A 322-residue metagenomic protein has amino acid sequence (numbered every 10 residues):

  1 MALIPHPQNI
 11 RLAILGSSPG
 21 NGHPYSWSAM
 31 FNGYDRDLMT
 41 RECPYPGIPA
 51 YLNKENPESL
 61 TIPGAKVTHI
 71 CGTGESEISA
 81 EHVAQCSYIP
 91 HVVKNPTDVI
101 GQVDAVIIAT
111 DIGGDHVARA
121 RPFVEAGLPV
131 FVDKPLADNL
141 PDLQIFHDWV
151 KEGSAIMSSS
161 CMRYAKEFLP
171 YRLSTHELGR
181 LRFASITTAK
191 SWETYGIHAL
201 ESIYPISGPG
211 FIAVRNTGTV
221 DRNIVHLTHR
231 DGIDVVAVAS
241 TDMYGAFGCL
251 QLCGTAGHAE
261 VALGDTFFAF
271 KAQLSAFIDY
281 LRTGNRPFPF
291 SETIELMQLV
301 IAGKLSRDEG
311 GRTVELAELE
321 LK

Functional and structural regions predicted by a protein language model:
A2-A126, G208-P209, H229-I233, S306-E309 (+1 more regions): N-terminal glycine-/serine-/threonine-rich beta1-alpha1-beta2 phosphate-ribose binding loop of Rossmann-like
P24, A80, L143, F168 (+4 more regions): A general structural signal for well-ordered alpha-helical segments in protein cores
T61-A65, E125-V130, K151-A155, G284-N285: Short, surface-exposed connector motifs at secondary-structure boundaries
P63, I78, A259-K322: C-terminal helical cap and adjacent loop that interface with cofactors, partners, or active-site loops
F131, L136-T194: A contiguous active-site-proximal alpha/beta segment in oxidoreductase catalytic domains
L181-G245, S291-Q298: Rossmann-like dinucleotide-binding domain that binds NAD(P)(H)
D221-S275: C-terminal substrate-binding/catalytic lobe of Rossmann-fold NAD(P)-dependent oxidoreductases
